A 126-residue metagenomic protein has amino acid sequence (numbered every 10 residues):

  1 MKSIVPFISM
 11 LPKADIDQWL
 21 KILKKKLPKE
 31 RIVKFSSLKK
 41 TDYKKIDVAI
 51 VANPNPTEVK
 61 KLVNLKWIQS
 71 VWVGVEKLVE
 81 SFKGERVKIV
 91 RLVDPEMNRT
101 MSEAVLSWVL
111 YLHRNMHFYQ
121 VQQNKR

Functional and structural regions predicted by a protein language model:
M1-I46: N-terminal glycine-/charge-rich "phosphate-binding" loop or analogous flexible N-terminal tail
W19-L20, V33-L38, N53-T57, E76-L78 (+1 more regions): A generic local structural motif
D47-Q123: Phosphate/diphosphate ligand-binding glycine-rich loop within oxidoreductases
